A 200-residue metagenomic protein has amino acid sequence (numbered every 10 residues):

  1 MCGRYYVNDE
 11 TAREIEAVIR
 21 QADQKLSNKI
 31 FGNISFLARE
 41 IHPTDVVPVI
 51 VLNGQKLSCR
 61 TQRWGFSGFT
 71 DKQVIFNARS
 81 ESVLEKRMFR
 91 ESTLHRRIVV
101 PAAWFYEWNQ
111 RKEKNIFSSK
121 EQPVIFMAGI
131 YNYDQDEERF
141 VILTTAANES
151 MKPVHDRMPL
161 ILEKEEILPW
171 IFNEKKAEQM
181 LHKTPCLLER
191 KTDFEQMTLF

Functional and structural regions predicted by a protein language model:
M1-F200: Short linear sequence motif anchored by a di-proline
